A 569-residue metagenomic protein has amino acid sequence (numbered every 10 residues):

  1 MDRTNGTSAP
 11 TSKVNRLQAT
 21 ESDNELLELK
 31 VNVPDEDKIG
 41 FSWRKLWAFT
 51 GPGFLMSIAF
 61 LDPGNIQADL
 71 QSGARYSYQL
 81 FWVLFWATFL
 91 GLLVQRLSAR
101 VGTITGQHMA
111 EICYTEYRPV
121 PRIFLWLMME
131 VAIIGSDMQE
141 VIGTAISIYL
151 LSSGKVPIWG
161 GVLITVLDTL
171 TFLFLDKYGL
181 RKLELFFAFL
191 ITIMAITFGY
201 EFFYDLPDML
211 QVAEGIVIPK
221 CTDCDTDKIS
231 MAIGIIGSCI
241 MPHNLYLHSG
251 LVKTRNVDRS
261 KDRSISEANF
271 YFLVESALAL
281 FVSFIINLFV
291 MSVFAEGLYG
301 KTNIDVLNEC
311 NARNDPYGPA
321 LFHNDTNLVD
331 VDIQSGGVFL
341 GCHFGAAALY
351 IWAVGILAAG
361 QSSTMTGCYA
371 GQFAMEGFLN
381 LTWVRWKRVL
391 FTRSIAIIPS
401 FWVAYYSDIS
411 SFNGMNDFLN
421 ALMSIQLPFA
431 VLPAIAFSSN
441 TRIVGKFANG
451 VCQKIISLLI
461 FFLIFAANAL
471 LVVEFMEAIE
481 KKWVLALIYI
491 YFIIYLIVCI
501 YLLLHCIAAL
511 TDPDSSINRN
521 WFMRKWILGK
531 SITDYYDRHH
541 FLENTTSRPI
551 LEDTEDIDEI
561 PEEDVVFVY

Functional and structural regions predicted by a protein language model:
R3, S438-F447, L485-Y569: Terminal cytosolic tails of multi-pass membrane transporters, especially the segment immediately following the final
A19, M56-S57, V83-Y117, F124-M138 (+2 more regions): Juxtamembrane transmembrane-helix boundary signature
K30, A68-A74, Q95-P121, I146-I148 (+5 more regions): Flexible loop linkers connecting adjacent transmembrane helices in multi-pass alpha-helical membrane transporters
L46-G64, F198-E296, G355-A359: Hydrophobic, membrane-embedded alpha-helices of multi-pass small-molecule transporters
V120, P157-T165, H323-V331, G341-I351 (+3 more regions): Loop-to-transmembrane helix boundary motifs in multi-pass membrane proteins
R122-W126, E130, L151-F174, I193 (+4 more regions): Transmembrane alpha-helical segments of multi-pass small-molecule transport proteins
T169, L173, I191-C221, I229-A232 (+4 more regions): Hydrophobic alpha-helical segments and their helix-loop junctions in multi-pass secondary transporters
F186, F373, W383-S394, F412-Y495 (+1 more regions): C-terminal membrane-solvent junction of multi-pass transporters and transport-like membrane proteins
